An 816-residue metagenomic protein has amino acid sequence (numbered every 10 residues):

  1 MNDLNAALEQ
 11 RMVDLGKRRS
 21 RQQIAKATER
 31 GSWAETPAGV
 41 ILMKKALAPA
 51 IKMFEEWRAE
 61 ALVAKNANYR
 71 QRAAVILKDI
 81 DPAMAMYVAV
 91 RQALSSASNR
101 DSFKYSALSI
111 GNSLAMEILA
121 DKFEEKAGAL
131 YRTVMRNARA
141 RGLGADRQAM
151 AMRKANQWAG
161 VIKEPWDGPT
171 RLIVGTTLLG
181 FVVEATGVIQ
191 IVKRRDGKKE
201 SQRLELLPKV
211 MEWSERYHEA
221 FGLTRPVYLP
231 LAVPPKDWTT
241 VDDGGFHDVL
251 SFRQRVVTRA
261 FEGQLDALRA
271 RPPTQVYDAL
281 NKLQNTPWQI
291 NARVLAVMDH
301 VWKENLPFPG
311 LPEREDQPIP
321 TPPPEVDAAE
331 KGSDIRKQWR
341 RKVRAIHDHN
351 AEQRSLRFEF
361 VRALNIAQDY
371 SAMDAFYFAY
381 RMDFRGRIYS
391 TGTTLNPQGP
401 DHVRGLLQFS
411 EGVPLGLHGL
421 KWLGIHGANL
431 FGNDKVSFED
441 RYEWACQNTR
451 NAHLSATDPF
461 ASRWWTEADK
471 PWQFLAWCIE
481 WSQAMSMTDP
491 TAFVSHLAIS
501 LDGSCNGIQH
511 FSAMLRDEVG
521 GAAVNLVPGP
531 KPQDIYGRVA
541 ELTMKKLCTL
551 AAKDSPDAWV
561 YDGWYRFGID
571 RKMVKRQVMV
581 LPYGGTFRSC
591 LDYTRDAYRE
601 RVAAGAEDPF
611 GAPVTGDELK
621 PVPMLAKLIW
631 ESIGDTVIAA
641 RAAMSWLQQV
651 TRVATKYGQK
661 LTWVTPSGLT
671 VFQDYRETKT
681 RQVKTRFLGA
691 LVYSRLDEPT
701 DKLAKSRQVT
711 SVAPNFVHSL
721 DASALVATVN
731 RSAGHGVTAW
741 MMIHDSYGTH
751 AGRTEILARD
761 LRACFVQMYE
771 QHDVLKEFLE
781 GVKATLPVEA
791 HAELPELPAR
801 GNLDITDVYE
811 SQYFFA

Functional and structural regions predicted by a protein language model:
M1-V578, P582-N715, R731, H735 (+3 more regions): Non-catalytic nucleic-acid-binding interfaces of large nucleic-acid enzymes and RNP effectors
N715-S723, T728-S732, T738-T754: C-terminal, well-structured subdomains that either form a transmembrane helix-short loop-helix hairpin in multi-pass
